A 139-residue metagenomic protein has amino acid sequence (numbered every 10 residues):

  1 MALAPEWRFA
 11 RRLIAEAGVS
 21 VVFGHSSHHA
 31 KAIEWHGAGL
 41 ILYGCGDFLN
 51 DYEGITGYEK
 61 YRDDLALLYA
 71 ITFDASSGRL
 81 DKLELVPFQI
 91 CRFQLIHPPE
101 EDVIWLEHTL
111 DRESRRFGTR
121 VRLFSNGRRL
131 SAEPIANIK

Functional and structural regions predicted by a protein language model:
A2-L67: Conserved beta-sheet core of the metallophosphoesterase superfamily
Y58-K139: A short C-terminal boundary segment appended to hydrolase-like catalytic domains
